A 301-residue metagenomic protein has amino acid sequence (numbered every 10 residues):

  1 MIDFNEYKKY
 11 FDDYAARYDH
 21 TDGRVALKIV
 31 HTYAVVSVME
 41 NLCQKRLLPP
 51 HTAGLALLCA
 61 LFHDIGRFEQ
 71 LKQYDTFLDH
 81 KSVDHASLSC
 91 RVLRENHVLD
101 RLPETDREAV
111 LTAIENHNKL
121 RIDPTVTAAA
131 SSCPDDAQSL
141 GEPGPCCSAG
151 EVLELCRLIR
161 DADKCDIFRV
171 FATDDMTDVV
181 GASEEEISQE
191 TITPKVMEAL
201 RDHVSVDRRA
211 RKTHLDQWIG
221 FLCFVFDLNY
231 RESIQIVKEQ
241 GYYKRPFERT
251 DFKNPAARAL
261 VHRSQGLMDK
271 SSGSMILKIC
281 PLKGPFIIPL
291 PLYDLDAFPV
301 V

Functional and structural regions predicted by a protein language model:
M1, M275-K278, F286-I287: Generic short N-terminal amphipathic or hydrophobic helices
M1-A86, V301: Acidic/His-rich, divalent-metal-binding segments that scaffold phosphate/diphosphate chemistry
V25-I29, Y33, S37, N41-T52 (+5 more regions): Divalent metal-dependent phosphate-bond-processing catalytic cores, especially two-metal-ion Mg2+/Mn2+ enzymes that act
Y33, A53, L57, R107-N118: Short, well-structured alpha-helical segments
F68-A109, L120: Hydrophobic/aromatic-rich structural module bridging two neighboring secondary-structure elements via a short loop
D100, E108, Y243-F247, D251 (+1 more regions): Catalytic cores of the polymerase beta-like nucleotidyltransferase superfamily and closely associated nucleotide
A128, A137, D294-V301: Acidic, Ala/Val/Gly-enriched low-complexity intrinsically disordered segments
C280-L295: Positively charged N-terminal leader segments that act as targeting/secretion signals
